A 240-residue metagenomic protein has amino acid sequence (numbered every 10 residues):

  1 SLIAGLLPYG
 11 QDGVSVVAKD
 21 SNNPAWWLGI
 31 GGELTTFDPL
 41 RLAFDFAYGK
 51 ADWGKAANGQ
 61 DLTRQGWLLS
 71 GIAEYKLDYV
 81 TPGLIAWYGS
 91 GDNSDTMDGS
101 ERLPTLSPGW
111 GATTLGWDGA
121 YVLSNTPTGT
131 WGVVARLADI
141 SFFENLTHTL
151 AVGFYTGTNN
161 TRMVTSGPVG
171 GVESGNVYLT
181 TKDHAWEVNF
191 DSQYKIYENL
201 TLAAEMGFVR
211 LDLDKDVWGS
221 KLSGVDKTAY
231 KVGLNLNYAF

Functional and structural regions predicted by a protein language model:
S1-F44: Internal metal/ion-chelating core segments
S1-L2, D38-L42, Y79-G83, F143-H148 (+2 more regions): Repeated loop/turn-to-beta-strand initiation elements of outer-membrane beta-barrel proteins
L2-P8, F44-Y48, L84-Y88, L150-F154 (+1 more regions): Transmembrane beta-barrel strands of outer-membrane/channel proteins
V17-A18, G49-V177: Extracellular/periplasmic loop regions
N22-L28, T63-L69, D78, G129-V133 (+2 more regions): Residues that define the transmembrane beta-barrel architecture of outer-membrane proteins
I30-L34, G71-Y75, L84, A135-D139 (+2 more regions): Residues on the lipid-exposed face of transmembrane beta-strands in outer-membrane beta-barrel proteins
A135, A185-G207: Conserved C-terminal beta-signal and adjacent last beta-strands/turns of outer-membrane beta-barrel proteins
Y197-A239: Predominantly the C-terminal beta-signal and adjacent terminal strand-loop region of outer-membrane beta-barrel
